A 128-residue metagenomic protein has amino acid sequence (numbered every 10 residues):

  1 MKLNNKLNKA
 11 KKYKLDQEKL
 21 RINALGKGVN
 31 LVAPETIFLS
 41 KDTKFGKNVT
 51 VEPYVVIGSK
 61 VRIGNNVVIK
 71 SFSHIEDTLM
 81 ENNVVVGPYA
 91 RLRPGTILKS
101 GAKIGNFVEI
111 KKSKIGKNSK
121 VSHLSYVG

Functional and structural regions predicted by a protein language model:
M1-E35, S40-N48: Terminal amphipathic alpha-helical/low-complexity segments used for targeting or macromolecular assembly
N30-G128: Structural signal for interior beta-strand "rungs" in well-ordered beta-sheet cores of soluble enzyme domains
